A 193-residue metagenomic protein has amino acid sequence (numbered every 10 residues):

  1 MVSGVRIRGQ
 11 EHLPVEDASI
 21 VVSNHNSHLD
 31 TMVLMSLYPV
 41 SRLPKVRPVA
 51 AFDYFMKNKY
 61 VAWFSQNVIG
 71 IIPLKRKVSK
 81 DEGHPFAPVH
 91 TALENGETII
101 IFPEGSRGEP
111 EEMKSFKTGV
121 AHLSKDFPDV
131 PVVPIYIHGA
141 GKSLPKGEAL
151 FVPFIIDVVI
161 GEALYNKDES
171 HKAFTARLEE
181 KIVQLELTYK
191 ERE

Functional and structural regions predicted by a protein language model:
M1-G4, K57-I69, L144, E148-P153: Alpha-helical membrane-targeting segments
M1-H25, E94: Helix-to-loop junction immediately C-terminal to a conserved catalytic motif
M1-V2, R76-K80, E111: Short, flexible loop segments at the rims of nucleotide/cofactor-binding pockets, characterized by
V15-V78: Catalytic core of membrane glycerolipid acyltransferases/transacylases, capturing the structured, soluble-facing
D17-A18, P44, N95-E97, V130: Short coil/turn segments at beta-strand junctions that form active-site/ligand-binding loops
V22, L29-L37, A51-F52, K57 (+2 more regions): N-terminal/domain-start segments enriched in small and hydrophobic, helix-friendly residues, covering either
T98, P110-K172: A cross-family acyltransferase "interaction/gating" segment
